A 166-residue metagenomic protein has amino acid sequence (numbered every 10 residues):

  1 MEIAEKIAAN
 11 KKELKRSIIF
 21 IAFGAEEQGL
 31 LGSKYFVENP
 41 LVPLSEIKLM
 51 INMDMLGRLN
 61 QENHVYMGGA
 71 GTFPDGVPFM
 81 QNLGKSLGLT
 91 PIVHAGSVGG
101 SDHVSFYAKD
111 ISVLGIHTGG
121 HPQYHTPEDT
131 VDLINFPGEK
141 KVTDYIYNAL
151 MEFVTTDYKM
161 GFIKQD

Functional and structural regions predicted by a protein language model:
M1, L30, V77, Q81 (+2 more regions): Generic alpha-helical structural signal
M1-L30, I146: Alpha-helical metal-binding/catalytic segments enriched in His/Glu/Asp
E2-K12, E38-V42, Q81-K85, L89-I92 (+1 more regions): Sec-exported extracytoplasmic/periplasmic mature domains
E5, A9, P122-Q165: His/Asp/Glu-rich mid-to-C-terminal helical/loop segments that flank catalytic regions of hydrolases
K6, K11-K15, K34, K48 (+5 more regions): Context-gated lysine
N10, S17, I21, N39 (+5 more regions): Surface-exposed loop/turn and secondary-structure junction residues enriched for glycine/proline
E13-A25, M50-L56, T156-D166: Acidic/histidine-enriched alpha-helical segments
F23-G120, N135: Metal-dependent peptidase/peptidase-like ectodomains
